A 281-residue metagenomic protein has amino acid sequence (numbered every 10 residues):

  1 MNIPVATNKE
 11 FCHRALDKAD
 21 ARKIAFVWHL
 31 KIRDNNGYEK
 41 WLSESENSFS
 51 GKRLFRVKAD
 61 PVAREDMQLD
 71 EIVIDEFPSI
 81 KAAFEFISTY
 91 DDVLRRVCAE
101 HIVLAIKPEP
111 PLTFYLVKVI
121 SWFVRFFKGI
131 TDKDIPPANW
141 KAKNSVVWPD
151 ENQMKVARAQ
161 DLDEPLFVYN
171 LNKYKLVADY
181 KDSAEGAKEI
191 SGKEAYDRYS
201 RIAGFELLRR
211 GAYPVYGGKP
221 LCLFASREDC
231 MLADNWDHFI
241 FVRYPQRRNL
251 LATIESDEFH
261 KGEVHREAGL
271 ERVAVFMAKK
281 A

Functional and structural regions predicted by a protein language model:
M1-D237, P245, N249, K279-A281: Short S/T/G/P-rich N-terminal loop/turn motif that feeds into the first structured element of a domain
Y90, S256-D257: Acidic-histidine catalytic/liganding microenvironments
Y244-P245, E258: Short leucine-rich amphipathic alpha-helical surface patches
L250-I254: A structural feature that tracks compact, well-ordered secondary-structure segments with a strong bias toward
D257-H260, H265: Accessory, usually C-terminal, subdomains that scaffold auxiliary metal cofactors
L270-A274: A binding-site-centric feature that preferentially detects glycan-recognition modules on secreted/surface proteins
